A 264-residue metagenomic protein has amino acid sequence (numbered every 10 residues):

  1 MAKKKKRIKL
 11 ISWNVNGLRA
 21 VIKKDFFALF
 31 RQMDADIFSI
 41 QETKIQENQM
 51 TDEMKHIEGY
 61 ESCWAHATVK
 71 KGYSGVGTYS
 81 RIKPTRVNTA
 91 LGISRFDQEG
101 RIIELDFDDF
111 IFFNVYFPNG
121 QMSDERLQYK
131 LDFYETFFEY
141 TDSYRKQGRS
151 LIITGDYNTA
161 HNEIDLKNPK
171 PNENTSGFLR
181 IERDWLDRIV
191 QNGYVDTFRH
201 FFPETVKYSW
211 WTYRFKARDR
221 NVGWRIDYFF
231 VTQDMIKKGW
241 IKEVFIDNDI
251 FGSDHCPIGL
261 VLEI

Functional and structural regions predicted by a protein language model:
M1-I57, W64, T68-V76, H161 (+1 more regions): N-terminal, active-site-proximal structural segment of metallo-dependent hydrolase catalytic domains
L10-N14, F30-N48, F112, T141-E163 (+4 more regions): Active-site beta-strand/loop signature of hydrolases that rely on acidic residues for catalysis
R19, E47-Q49, K71-G72, Q121-D124 (+2 more regions): Short catalytic/ligand-binding loop motif for oxyanion handling, primarily in non-cytosolic enzymes, centered on
I37, E58-E61, E135-V222, I226: Metal-dependent phosphoesterases centered on the DNase I-like endonuclease/exonuclease/phosphatase
K44, D52-G120: Structured beta-strand-rich core segments of catalytic domains in phosphoester-bond hydrolases
K71-V87, T205, K216-K238: Conserved beta strand-loop-helix elements of the APE1-like EEP
G92-I93, P118-Y134, K170-N174: Surface-exposed cleft-lining segments at the edges of enzyme active sites
K242-I264: Surface polyanion/phosphate-binding segment centered on an Asp-His-Pro turn
